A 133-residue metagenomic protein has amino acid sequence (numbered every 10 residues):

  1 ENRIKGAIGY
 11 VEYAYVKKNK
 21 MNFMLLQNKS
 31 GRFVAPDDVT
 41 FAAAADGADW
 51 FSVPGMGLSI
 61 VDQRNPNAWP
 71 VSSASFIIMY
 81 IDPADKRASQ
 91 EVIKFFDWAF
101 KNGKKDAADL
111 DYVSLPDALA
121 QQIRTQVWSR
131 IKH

Functional and structural regions predicted by a protein language model:
E1-H133: Exported/periplasmic ABC-transporter solute-binding proteins
